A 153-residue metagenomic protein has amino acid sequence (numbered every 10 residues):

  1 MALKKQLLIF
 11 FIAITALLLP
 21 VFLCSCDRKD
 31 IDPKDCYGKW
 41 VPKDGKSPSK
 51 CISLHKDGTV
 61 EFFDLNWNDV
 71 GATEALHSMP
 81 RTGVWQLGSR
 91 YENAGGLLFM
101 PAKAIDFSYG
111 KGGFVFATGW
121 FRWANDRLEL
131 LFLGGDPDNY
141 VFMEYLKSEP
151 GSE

Functional and structural regions predicted by a protein language model:
A2-I14: Bacterial N-terminal signal peptides that target proteins for export
V21-S25: C-terminal motif of bacterial Sec signal peptides marking the signal peptidase cleavage site
C26-V41: N-terminal helix-cap/turn-to-beta initiation motif at the start of protein domains
W40-C51: N-terminal domain-start interaction segment
G45-S47, L65-D136: Contiguous, well-ordered beta-strand patches that form the walls/edges of small beta-barrel/beta-sandwich domains
K56-V60: Structural signal for glycine-centered tight turns and loop->strand junctions in beta-sheet-rich domains
Y140-E153: Short, low-complexity, Pro/Ser/Thr/Gly-rich segments in the mature regions of secreted, periplasmic
